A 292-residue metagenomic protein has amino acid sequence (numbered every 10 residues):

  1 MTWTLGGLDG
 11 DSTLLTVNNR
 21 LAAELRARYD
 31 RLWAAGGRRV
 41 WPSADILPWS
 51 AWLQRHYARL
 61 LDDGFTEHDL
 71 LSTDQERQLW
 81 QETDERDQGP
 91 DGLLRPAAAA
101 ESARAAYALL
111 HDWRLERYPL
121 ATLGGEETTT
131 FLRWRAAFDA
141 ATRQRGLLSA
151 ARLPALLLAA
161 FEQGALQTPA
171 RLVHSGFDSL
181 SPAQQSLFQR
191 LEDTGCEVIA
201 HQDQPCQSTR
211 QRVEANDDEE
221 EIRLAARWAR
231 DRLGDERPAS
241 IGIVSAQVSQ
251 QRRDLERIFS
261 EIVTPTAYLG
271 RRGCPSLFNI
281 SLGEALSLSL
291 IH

Functional and structural regions predicted by a protein language model:
M1, L8, T16-E24, Y29-T168 (+2 more regions): Basic/charged alpha-beta structural segments of nucleotide/phosphate-handling enzymes
M1-S12, T16-N19, F161, P205-P265: Helicase P-loop NTPase motor core
L21-A23, L180-A183, E220, S249-R253 (+1 more regions): Flexible loop/turn segments at secondary-structure boundaries
Y29-L32, L61-G64, F188-Q189, E256-V263: Short secondary-structure boundary/capping segments
R38, V263-S281: Conserved RecA-like helicase motor-core motifs
R135, P169-L233: Conserved RecA-like helicase ATPase core segment that couples NTP binding/hydrolysis to strand translocation
I291-H292: Conserved small/polar residues in nucleotide/adenosyl-binding loops
